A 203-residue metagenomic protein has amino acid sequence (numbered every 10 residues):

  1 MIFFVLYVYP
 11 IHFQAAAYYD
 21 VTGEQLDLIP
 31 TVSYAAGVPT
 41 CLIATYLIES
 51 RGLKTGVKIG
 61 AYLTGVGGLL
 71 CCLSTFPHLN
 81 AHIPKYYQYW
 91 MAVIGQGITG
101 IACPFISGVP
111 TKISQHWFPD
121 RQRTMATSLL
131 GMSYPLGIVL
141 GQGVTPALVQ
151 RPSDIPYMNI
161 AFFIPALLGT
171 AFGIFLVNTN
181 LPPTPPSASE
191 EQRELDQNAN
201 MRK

Functional and structural regions predicted by a protein language model:
M1-G23: Extracytoplasmic
I2, L6, G100-G108, P135 (+1 more regions): Small-residue-rich segments within alpha-helical transmembrane domains of MFS-like 12-TM solute carriers
L6, Y34-L42, I138-V139: Residue-level signature of mid-helix packing/kink "hotspots" within the transmembrane helices of 12-pass Major
P39-P84, Y89: Conserved MFS/SLC helix-loop-helix module at the cytosolic interface between two early adjacent transmembrane helices
I83, N178-R202: Flexible cytoplasmic inter-helical loops of multi-pass small-molecule transporters
G95-M132: Cytoplasmic helix-loop-helix junction between adjacent transmembrane helices in 12-TM secondary transporters
Q122-Q150, A166: Glycine-rich segments within core transmembrane alpha-helices of 12-TM secondary carriers
Y157-L176: Symmetry-related core transmembrane helices of the 12-TM Major Facilitator Superfamily/SLC fold
